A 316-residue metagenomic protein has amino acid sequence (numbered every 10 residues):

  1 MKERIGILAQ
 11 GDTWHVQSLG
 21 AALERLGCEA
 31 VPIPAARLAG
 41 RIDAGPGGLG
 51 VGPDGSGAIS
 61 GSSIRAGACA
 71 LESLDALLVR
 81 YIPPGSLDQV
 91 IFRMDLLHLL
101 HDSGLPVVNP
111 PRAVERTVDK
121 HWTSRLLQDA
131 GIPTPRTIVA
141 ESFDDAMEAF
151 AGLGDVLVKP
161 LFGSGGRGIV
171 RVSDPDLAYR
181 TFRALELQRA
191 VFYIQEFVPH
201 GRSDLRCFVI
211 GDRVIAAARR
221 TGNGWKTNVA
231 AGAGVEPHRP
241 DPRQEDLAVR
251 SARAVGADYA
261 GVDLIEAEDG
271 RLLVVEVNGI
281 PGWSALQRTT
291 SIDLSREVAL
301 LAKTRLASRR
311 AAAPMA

Functional and structural regions predicted by a protein language model:
R4, Q10-T134: Conserved N-proximal alpha/beta basic substrate-recognition cap immediately N-terminal to, or forming the N-lobe
G27, V209-R213, A267-G270: Short acidic-glycine loop/turn motifs at beta-strand connectors
L127-Q128, F150-R167, R189-H200: ATP-grasp fold ATP-binding core
D129-G154: Rossmann-like NAD(P)H-binding beta-loop-alpha module
V156, I215-A216, A260, L273-E276: Protein kinase-like catalytic core scaffold
G165, N278-T290: Glycine-rich phosphate/pyrophosphate-binding beta-alpha loops
R167-V255: Phosphate-binding site of ATP-dependent enzymes
Q188-V191, K226-V274, R296-M315: A long amphipathic alpha-helix within ATP-dependent nucleotide-binding catalytic cores
